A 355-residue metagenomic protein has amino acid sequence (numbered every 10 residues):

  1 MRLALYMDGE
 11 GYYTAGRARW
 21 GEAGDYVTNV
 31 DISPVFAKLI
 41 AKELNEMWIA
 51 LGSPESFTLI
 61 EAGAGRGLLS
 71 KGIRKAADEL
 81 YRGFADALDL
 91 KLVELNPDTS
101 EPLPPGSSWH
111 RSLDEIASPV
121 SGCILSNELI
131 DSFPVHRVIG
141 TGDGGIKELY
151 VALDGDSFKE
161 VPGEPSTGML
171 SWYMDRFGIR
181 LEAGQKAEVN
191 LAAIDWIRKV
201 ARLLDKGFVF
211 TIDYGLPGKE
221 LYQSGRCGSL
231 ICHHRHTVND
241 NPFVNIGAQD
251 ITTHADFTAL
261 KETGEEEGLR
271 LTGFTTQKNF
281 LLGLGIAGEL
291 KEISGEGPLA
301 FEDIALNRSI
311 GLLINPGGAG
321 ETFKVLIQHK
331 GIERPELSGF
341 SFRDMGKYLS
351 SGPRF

Functional and structural regions predicted by a protein language model:
M1-A62, R66-S121, V138, N279 (+3 more regions): Rossmann-like AdoMet
A4, I124, L260: A residue-level signal for conserved active-site and pocket-lining positions in enzyme catalytic cores
Y12-Y13, W20, Y26, V151 (+4 more regions): Short clusters of hydrophobic/aromatic residues that line enzyme substrate/ligand-binding pockets
A64, P97, I130, L216 (+1 more regions): Short, glycine/acidic-enriched loop or turn micro-motifs at the edges of active sites
L95, S126-N127, Y214, Q328: Residues immediately flanking
R111-E115, P119-G142, K186-L191, D195 (+2 more regions): A short SAM/SAH-binding and catalytic strip from SAM-dependent methyltransferases
C123-Y173, S224-H234: A mobile, often basic/glycine-rich helix-loop segment that functions as the active-site lid/recognition loop
W172-F355: Long, Lys/Arg- and hydrophobic-enriched amphipathic alpha-helices
